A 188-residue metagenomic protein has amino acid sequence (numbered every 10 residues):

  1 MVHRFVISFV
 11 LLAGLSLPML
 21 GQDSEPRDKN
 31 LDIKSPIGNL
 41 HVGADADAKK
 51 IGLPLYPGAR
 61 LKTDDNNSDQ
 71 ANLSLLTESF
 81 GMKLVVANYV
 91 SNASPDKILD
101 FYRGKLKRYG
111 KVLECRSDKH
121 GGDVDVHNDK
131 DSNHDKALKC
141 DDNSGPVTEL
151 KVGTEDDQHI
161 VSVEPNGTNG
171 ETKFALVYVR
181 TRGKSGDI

Functional and structural regions predicted by a protein language model:
V2-F5, G21-I188: An acidic-aromatic pocket/loop used at catalytic or ligand-binding sites
S8-P18: Bacterial N-terminal signal peptides
